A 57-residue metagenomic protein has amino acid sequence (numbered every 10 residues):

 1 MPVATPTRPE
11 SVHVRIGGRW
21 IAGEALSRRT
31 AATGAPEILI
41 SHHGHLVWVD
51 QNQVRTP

Functional and structural regions predicted by a protein language model:
P2-Q53: Basic/aromatic-rich interaction segments and small domains that mediate binding to polyanionic partners
P57: Mixed-charge, Lys/Arg-enriched low-complexity segments
